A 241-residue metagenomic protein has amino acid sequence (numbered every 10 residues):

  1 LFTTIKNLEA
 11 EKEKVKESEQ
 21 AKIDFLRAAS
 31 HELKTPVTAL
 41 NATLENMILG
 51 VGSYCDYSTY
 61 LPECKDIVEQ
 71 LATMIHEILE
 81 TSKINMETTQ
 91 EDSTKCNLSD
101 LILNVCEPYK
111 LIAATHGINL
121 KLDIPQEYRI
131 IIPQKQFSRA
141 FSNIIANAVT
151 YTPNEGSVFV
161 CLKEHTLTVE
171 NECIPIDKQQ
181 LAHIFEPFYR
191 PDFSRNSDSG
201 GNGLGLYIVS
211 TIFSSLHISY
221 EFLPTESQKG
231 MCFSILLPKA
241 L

Functional and structural regions predicted by a protein language model:
E13-N46: Primarily the dimerization/phosphotransfer
E63-T73: Short alpha-helical segment of the dimerization/phosphotransfer core of two-component systems
M86-E91, R129-P133: Conserved micro-motifs of the catalytic ATP-binding
D92-K95, A114, N119-R129: Conserved catalytic submotifs in the C-terminal HATPase_c
A148-V149: Short helix-loop "hinge" at the ATP-lid/N-box region of the Bergerat-fold HATPase_c
I176-R190: Short conserved segment of the HATPase_c
H217-T225: Glycine-rich ATP-binding loops of the HATPase_c
